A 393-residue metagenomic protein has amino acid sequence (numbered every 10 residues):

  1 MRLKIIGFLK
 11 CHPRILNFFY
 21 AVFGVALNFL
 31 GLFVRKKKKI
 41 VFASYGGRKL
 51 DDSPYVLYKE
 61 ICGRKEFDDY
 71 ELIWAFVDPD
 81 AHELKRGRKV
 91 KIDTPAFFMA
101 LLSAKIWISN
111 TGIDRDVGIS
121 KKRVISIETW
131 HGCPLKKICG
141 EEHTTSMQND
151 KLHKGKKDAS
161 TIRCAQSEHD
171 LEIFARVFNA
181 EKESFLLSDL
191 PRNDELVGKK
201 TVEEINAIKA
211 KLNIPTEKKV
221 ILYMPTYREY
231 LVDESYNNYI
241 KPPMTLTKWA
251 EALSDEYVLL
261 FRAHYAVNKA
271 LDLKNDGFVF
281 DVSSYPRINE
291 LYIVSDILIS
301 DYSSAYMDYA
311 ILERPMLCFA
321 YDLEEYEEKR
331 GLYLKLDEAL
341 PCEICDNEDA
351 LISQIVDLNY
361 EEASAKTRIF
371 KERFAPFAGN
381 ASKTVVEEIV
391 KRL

Functional and structural regions predicted by a protein language model:
R2-F97: N-terminal pre-catalytic "stem/leader" segment of glycosyltransferase-like enzymes
R2-L3, G7-K10, T201, E348-L393: C-terminal amphipathic helix plus adjacent low-complexity, charged tail appended to glycosyltransferase catalytic
I6-A26, C133-S235, S364-T367: A nucleotide-sugar donor-handling region in carbohydrate enzymes
D51-E60, P191-D272, C345, K383: Conserved catalytic-core segment of nucleotide-activated headgroup transferases in glycan assembly
Y55-K59, R86-L152: Extended catalytic core of nucleotide-activated donor transferases of GT-like folds
K91-I106, L260-M307: Donor nucleotide-activated moiety binding/catalytic core segment of transferases that use nucleotide-activated donors
W107-W130, P134-K137, Y285-K329: A donor-sugar binding/catalytic signature common to diverse glycosyltransferases and related nucleotide-sugar
K274, S304-R373: Catalytic binding pocket for nucleotide-activated donors in carbohydrate/polymer assembly enzymes
